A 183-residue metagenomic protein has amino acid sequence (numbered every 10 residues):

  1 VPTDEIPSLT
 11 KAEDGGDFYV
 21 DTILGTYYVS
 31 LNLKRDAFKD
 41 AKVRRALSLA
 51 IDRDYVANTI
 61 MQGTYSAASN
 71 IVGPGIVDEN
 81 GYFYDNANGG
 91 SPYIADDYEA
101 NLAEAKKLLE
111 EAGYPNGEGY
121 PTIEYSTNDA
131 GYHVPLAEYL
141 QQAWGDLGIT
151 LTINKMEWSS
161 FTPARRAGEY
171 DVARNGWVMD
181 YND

Functional and structural regions predicted by a protein language model:
V1-R35, D54, N58-T59, N175-G176: Extracellular/periplasmic solute-recognition and catalytic clefts
V1-S8, R45, Q141, T150-T152: Ligand-site clamp/hinge motif
K34-V43, Y93, N116: Short helix-loop capping/hinge motifs at secondary-structure junctions, enriched in acidic/polar residues
A41, L102-E124: Immediate post-signal peptide segment of exported/extracytoplasmic ligand-binding proteins
V43-V56: Bilobed periplasmic-binding protein/Venus flytrap-like ligand-binding cleft at the lobe interface of extracytoplasmic
S66-E111, A130-V134: Structural transition elements
Y125, Q142-D183: Periplasmic binding protein-like
